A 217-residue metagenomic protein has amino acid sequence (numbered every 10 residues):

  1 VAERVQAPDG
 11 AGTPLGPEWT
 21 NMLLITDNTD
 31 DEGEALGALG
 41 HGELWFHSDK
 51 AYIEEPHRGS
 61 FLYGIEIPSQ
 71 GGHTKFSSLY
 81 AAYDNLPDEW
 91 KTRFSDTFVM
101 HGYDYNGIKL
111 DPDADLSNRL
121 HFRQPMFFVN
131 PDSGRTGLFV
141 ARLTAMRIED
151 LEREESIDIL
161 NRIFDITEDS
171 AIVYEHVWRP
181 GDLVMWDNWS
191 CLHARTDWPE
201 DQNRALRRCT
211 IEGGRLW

Functional and structural regions predicted by a protein language model:
V1-M185, W189-W217: Fe(II)/2-oxoglutarate oxygenase catalytic core
